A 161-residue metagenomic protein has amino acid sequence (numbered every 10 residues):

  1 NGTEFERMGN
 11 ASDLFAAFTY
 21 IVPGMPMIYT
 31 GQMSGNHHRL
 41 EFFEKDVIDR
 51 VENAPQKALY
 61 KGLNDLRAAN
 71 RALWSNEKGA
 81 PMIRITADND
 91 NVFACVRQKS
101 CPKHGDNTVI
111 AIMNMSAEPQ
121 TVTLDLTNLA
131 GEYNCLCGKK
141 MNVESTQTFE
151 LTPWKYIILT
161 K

Functional and structural regions predicted by a protein language model:
N1-E6: Active-site clefts of carbohydrate-active enzymes
M8-G9, D13, P23-I28, Q32-K161: Carbohydrate-interacting/catalytic domains
A16: Conserved glycine-rich, hydrophobic/aromatic-active-site segments that form phosphate/pyrophosphate or metal-binding
